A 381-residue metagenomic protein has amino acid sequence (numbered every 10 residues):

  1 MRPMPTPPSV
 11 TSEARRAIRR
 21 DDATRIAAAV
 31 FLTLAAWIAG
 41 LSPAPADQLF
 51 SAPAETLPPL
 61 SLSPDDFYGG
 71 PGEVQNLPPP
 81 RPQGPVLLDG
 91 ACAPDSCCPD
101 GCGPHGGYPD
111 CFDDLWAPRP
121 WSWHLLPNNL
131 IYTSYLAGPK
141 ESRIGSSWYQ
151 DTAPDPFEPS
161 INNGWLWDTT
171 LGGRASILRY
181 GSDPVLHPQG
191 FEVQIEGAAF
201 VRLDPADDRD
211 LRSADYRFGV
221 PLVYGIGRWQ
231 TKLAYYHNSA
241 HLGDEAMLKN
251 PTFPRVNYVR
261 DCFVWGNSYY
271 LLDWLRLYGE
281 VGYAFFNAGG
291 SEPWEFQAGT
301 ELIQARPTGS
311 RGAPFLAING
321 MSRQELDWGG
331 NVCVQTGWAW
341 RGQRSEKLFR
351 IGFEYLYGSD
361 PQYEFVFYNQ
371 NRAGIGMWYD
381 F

Functional and structural regions predicted by a protein language model:
A27-G40: Bacterial N-terminal signal peptides
P43-A46, S51: Boundary at the C-terminal end of the N-terminal hydrophobic targeting segment
F50-A54, P58-V74, P78-A93, C97-G103 (+1 more regions): Transmembrane beta-barrel domains of Gram-negative outer membranes and organellar outer membranes
Y132-A137, L178-V193, L271-L275, Q304-F315 (+1 more regions): Short loop/turn motifs that connect adjacent beta-strands in outer-membrane beta-barrel proteins
S146-W148, I195-A199, L233-H237, G279-Y283 (+4 more regions): Transmembrane beta-barrel strands of outer-membrane/channel proteins
S160-L166, A206-D210, F285-W294, T308 (+3 more regions): Solvent-exposed loop/turn segments connecting transmembrane beta-strands in outer-membrane beta-barrel proteins
P184-L302, Y357-S359, V366-N369: Outer-membrane pore/translocation modules
V334, N369-F381: Outer-membrane beta-barrel "beta-signal"
